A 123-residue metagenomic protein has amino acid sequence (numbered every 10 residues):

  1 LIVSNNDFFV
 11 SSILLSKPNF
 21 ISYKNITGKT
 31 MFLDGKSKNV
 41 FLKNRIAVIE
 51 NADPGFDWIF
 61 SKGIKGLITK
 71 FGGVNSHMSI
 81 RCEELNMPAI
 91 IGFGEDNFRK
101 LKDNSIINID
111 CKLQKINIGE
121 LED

Functional and structural regions predicted by a protein language model:
L1-D123: Non-catalytic, soluble scaffold/interaction modules
